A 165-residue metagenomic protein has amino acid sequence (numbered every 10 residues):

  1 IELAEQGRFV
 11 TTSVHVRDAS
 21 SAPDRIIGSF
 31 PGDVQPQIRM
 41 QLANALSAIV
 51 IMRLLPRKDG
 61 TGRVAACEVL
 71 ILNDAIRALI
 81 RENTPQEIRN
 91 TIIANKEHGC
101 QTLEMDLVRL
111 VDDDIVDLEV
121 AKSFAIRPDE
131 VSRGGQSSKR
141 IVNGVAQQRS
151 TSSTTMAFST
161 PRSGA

Functional and structural regions predicted by a protein language model:
I1-A165: Short, flexible helix-loop junctions that flank or precede catalytic/ligand sites
